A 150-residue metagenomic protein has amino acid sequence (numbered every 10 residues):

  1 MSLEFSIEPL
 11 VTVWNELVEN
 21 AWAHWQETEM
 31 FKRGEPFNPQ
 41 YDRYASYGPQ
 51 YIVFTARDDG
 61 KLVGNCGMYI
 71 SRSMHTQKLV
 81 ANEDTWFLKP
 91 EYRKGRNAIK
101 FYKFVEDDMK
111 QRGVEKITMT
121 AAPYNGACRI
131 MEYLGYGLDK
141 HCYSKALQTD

Functional and structural regions predicted by a protein language model:
M1-P36: Short amphipathic alpha-helix that is part of the acyltransferase structural core
R43-T55: A short helix-loop-beta-strand connector motif used in the catalytic cores of GNAT acetyltransferases and, in some
T55, K61-I70: Conserved beta-strand in the GNAT
R72-E83, D139: A conserved beta-turn-beta hairpin within the catalytic core of GNAT-like acetyltransferases that forms part
D84-G95: A short, internal acetyl-CoA/4′-phosphopantetheine-binding micro-motif in the GNAT/acyltransferase core
R93-D107: Conserved acetyl-CoA-binding loop-helix of GNAT-fold acetyltransferases
I117-C128: Conserved beta-strand-loop-alpha-helix junction that forms the acyl-donor binding cleft
T120-A121, G137-Q148: Conserved catalytic-core motifs of GNAT/GCN5-like acyltransferases
